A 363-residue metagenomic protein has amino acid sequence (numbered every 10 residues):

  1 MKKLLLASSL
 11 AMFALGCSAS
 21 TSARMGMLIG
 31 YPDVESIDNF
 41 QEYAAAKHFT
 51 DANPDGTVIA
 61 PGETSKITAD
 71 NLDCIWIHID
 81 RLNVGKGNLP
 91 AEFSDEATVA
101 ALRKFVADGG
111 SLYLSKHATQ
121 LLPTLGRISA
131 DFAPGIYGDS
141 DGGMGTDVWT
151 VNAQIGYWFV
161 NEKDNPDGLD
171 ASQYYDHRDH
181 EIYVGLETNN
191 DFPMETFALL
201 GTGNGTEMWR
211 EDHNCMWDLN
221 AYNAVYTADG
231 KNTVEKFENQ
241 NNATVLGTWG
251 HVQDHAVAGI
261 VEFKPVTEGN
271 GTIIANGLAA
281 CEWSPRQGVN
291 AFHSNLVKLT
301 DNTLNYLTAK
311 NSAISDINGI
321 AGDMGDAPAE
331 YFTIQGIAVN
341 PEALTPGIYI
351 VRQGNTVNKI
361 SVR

Functional and structural regions predicted by a protein language model:
M1-L4, R363: Positively charged n-region of N-terminal signal peptides that target proteins for export
L6-S18: Hydrophobic h-region of N-terminal signal peptides that target proteins for export in Gram-negative bacteria
S20-G135: Helical hinge/lid and interdomain linker segments adjacent to catalytic or ligand-binding clefts that mediate domain
A23-M25, Q240, T244, G250-I314: Extracellular ligand-binding/catalytic regions of CAZymes and related secreted enzymes and adhesion modules
N53, W249-H251, E268, D316 (+2 more regions): Acidic surface patches and DE-rich sequence motifs
S115-Q253: An acidic, glycine-rich "communication" segment
S315-R363: C-terminal outer-membrane/trafficking sorting elements
